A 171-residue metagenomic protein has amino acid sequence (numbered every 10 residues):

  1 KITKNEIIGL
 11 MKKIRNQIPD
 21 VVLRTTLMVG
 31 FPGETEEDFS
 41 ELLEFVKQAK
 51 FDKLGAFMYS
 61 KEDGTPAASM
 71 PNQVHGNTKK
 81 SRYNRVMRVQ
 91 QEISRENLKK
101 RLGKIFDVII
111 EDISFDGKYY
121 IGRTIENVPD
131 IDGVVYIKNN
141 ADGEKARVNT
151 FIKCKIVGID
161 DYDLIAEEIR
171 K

Functional and structural regions predicted by a protein language model:
K1-K53, K61-T78: Conserved non-cysteine loop/helix-boundary elements of the Radical SAM core domain that shape
S69-K171: Terminal RNA-binding accessory module
